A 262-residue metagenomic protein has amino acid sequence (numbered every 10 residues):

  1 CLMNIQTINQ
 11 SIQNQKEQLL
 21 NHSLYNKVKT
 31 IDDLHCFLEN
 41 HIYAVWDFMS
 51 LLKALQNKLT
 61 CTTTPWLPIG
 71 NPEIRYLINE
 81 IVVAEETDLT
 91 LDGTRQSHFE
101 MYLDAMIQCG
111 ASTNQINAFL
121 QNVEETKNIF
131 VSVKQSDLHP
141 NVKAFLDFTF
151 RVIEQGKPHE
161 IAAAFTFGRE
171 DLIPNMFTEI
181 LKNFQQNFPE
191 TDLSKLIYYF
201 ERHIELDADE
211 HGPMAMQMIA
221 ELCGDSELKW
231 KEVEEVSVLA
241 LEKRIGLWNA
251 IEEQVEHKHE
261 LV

Functional and structural regions predicted by a protein language model:
N4-V262: Non-heme di-metal
